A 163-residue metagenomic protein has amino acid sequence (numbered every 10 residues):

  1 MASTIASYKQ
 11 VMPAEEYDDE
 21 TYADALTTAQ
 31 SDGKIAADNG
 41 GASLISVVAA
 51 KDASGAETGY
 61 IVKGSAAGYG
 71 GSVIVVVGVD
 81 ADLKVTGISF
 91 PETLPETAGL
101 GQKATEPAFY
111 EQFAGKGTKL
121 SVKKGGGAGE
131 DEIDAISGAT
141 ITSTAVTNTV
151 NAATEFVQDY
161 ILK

Functional and structural regions predicted by a protein language model:
M1-K163: Flexible, solvent-exposed loop/hinge segments and secondary-structure transition points
